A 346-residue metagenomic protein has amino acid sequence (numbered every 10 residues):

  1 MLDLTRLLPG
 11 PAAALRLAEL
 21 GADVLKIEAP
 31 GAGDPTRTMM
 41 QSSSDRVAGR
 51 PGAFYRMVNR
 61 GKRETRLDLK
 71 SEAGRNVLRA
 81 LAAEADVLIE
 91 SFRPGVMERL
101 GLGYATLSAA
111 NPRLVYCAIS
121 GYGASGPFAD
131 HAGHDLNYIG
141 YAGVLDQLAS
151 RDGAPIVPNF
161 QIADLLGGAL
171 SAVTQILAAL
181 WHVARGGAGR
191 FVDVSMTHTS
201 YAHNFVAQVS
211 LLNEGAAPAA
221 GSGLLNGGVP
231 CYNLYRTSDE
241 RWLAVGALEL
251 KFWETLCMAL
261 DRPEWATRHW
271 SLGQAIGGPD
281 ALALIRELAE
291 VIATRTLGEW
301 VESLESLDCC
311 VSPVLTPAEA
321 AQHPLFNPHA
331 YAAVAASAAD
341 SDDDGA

Functional and structural regions predicted by a protein language model:
M1-R185, E287, V334-A335: N-terminal helix-loop segment corresponding to the beta1-alpha1 unit of nucleotide/adenylate-binding folds
D23-I27, E305-E319: Short, well-structured beta-strand/strand-turn elements
G31, G121-G123, M196-Y201, D239-R241 (+2 more regions): Glycine-rich beta-alpha junction loops
R37-S42, N213-A220: Short Pro/Gly-enriched beta-strand edge/turn motifs at strand-loop
A124, G153-I162, A184-S200, A216 (+2 more regions): Conserved Rossmann-fold dehydrogenase catalytic segment
A142, G168-G189, A202, V206-E214 (+1 more regions): Oxidoreductase and adenylate-handling cofactor-binding alpha/beta cores
A219, R236-S238, L315-A346: Terminal low-complexity tails and localization/encapsulation signals of metabolic enzymes
C231-L307, V311: Aromatic-enriched alpha-helical interface/lid elements that frame and gate functional surfaces
